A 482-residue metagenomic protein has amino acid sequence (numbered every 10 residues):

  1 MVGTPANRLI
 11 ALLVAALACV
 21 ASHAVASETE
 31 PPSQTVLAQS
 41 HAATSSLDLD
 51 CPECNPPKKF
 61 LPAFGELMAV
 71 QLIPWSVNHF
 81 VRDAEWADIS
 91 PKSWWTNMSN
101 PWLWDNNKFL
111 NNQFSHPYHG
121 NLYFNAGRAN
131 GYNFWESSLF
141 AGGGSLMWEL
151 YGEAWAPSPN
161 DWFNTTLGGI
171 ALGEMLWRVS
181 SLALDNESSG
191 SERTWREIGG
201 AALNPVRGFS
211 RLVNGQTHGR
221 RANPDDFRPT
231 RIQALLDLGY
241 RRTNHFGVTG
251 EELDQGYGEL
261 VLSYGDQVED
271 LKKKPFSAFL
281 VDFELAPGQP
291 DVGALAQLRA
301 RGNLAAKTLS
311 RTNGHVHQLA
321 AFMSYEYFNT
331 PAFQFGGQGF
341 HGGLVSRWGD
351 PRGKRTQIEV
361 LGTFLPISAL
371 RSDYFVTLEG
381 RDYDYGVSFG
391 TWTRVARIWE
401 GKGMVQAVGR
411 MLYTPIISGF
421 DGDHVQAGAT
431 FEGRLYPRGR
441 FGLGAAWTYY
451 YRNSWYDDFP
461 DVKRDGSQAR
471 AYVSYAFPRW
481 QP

Functional and structural regions predicted by a protein language model:
M1-A42, D185-G190, Q481-P482: Cleavable N-terminal export/targeting peptides
C19-S115, G120, F124, R128-N130 (+8 more regions): N-terminal targeting leaders of membrane proteins
N133-A154, T166-I170: Small-polar-interrupted transmembrane alpha-helices in polytopic inner-membrane proteins
A154-P157, G247-G250, P331-G336, L370-T377 (+2 more regions): Outer-membrane beta-barrel translocator domains and adjoining extracellular loop/strand segments of Gram-negative
E174, L262-D266, L304-R311, S346-D350 (+4 more regions): Residue-level signature of outer-membrane beta-barrel architecture
L238-N244, L285-Q289, M323-N329, G362-S368 (+3 more regions): Transmembrane beta-strands of outer-membrane beta-barrel pores
Y257-V261, H341-G343, W392-R394, G428-T430 (+1 more regions): Membrane-embedded beta-strand positions in outer-membrane beta-barrel channels/transporters
K463-P482: Outer-membrane beta-barrel "beta-signal"
